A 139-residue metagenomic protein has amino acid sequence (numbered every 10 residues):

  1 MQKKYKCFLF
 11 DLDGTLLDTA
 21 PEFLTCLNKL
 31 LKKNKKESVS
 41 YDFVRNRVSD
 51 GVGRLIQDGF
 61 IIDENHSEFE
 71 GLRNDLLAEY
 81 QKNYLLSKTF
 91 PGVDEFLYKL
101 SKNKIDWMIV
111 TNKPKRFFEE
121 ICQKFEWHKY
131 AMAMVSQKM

Functional and structural regions predicted by a protein language model:
M1-K6, S67, K115, C122-M139: Asp-based, Mg2+/Mn2+-dependent phosphohydrolase catalytic module
K3-P91, R116: N-terminal helical cap/lid subdomain that shapes the substrate entry/recognition surface in HAD-like hydrolases
A20, A78, S101, A131-A133: A sequence-composition feature that detects small, non-aromatic residues
K82-L85, K102, W127: Secondary-structure boundary motif
V93-Q123, V135-Q137: Substrate-recognition element of Asp-dependent hydrolases with the DxDx(T/V) motif
